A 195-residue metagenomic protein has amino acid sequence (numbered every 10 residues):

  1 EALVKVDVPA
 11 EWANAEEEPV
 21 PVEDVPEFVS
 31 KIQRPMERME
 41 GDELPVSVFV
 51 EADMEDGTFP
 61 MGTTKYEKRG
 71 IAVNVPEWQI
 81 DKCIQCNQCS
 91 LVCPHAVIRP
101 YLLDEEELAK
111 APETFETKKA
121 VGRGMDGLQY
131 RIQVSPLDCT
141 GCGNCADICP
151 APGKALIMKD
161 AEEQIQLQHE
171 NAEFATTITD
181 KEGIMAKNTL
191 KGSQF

Functional and structural regions predicted by a protein language model:
E1-D138, A146-F195: Ferredoxin-type iron-sulfur electron-transfer modules and their immediate structural context
